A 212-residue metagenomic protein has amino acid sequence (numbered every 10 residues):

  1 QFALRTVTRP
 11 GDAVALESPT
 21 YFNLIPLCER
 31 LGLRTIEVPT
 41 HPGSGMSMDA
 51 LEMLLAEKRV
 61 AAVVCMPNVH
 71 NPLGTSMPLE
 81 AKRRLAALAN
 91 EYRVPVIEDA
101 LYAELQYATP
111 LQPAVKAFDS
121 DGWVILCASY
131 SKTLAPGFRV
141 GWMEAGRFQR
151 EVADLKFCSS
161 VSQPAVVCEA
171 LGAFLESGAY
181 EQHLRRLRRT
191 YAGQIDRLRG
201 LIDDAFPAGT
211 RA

Functional and structural regions predicted by a protein language model:
Q1-Y92, A103-D121, Y191: Conserved core of the PLP fold type I
L16, I97-E98: Hydrophobic residues in beta-strands of the RecA-like P-loop NTPase core, especially within AAA+ ATPase
P26, L85-A87, V96, D196-R197 (+1 more regions): A generic "structured core" feature
I36, I97, I125-C127: Hydrophobic/aromatic beta-strand patches that form the interior of the parallel beta-sheet core in alpha/beta enzyme
V60-A62, V94-P95, I125, V140: Short, Asp-centered acidic motifs that coordinate Mg2+ and/or phosphate in catalytic or ligand-binding sites
S120-R189: Conserved core segment of the aminotransferase class I/II
L184-T210: Conserved PLP-dependent catalytic core of the aminotransferase class-I/II
